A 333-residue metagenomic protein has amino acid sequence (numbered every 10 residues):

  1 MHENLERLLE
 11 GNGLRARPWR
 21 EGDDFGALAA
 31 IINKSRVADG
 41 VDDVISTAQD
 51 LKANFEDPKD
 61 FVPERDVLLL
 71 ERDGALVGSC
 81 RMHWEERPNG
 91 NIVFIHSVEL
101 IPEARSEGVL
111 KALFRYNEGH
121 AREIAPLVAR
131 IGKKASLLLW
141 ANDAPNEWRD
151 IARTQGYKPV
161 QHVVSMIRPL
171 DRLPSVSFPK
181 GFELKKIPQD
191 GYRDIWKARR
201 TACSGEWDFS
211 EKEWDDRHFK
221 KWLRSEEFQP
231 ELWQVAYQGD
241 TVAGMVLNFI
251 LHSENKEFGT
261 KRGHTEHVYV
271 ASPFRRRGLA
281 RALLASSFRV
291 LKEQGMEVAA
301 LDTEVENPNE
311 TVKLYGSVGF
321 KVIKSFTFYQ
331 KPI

Functional and structural regions predicted by a protein language model:
M1-D23, A29-A30, K34, D39 (+2 more regions): Conserved N-terminal entry element of GNAT/NAT acetyltransferase domains
M1-L9, W84-V93, S97-G181, T327-K331: Acyl-donor-binding surface of acyltransferase catalytic domains
R17-G22, N33-L127, L137-L138, Q238 (+1 more regions): Conserved donor-binding loop and adjoining core beta-sheet/short helix segment in diverse acyl/aminoacyl transferases
H96, L139, T265, A299-T303: Conserved hydrophobic beta-strand within the GNAT/NAT acetyltransferase core sheet that lines the active-site cleft
S106-E123, H267-V270, R276-R289, E293 (+2 more regions): Conserved acetyl-CoA-binding loop-helix of GNAT-fold acetyltransferases
W148, A152, Y315, F320: Conserved active-site tyrosine of GNAT-family acetyltransferases
P174-G263: Flexible, substrate/cofactor-facing loop regions flanked by secondary structure within enzyme catalytic domains
L284, N307-T311, F328-I333: Short glycine/proline-centered loop/turn elements that form peptide/ligand docking sites
